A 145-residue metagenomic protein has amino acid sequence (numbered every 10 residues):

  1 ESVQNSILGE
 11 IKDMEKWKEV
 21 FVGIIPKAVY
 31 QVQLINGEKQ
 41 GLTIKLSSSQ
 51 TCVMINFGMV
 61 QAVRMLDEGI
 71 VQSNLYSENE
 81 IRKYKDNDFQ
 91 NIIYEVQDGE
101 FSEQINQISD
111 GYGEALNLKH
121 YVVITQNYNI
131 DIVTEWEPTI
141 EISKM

Functional and structural regions predicted by a protein language model:
S2-M145: Surface-exposed, interaction-prone regions used to assemble/regulate multi-protein complexes
